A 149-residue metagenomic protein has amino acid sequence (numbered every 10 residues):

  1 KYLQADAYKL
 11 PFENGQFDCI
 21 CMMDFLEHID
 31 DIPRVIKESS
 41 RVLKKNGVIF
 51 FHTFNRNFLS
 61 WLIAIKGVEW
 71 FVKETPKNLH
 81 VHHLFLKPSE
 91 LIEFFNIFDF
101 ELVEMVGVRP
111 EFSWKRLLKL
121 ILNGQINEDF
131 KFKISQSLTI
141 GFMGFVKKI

Functional and structural regions predicted by a protein language model:
K1-E13: Conserved SAM-binding strand-loop segment of SAM-dependent methyltransferases
G15, D30-R34: Short N-terminal helix/helix-N-cap motif within the alpha/beta-hydrolase-1
C21: A conserved beta-strand element that flanks and buttresses the S-adenosyl-L-methionine
F25: Hydrophobic adenine-recognition pocket in adenosine-nucleotide-binding enzymes
P33-V48: A short glycine-rich, Lys/Arg-flanked "PGG" loop and its adjoining helix->strand segment in the class I
V48-K73: Conserved class I S-adenosyl-L-methionine
T53, V72-E90: Acceptor-substrate binding/catalytic loop of class I
F71, E93-I97, L102-I149: A C-terminal cap/extension of S-adenosyl-L-methionine-dependent methyltransferases that defines the acceptor-substrate
